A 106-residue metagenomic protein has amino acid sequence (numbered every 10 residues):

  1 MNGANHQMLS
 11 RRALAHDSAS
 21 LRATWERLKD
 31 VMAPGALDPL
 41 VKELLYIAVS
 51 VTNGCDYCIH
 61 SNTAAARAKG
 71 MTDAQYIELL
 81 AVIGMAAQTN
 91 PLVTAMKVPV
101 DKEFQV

Functional and structural regions predicted by a protein language model:
M1-V106: Hydrophobic alpha-helical segments
